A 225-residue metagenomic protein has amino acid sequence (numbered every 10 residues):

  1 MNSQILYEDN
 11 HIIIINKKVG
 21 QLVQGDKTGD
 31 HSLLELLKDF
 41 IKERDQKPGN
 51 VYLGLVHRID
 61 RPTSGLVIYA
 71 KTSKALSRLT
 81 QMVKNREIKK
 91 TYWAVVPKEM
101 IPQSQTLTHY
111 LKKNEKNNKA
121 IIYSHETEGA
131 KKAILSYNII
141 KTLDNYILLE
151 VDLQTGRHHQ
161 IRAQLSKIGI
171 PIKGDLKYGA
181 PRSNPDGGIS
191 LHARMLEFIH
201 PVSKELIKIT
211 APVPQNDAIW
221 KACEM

Functional and structural regions predicted by a protein language model:
M1-M225: RNA pseudouridine synthases
